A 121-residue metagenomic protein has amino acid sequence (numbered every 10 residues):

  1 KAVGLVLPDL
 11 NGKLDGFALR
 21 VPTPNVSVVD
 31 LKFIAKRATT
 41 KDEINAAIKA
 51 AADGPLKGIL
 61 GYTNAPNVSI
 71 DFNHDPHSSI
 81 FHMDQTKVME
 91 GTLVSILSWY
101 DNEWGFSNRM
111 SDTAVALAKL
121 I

Functional and structural regions predicted by a protein language model:
K1-L93: C-terminal substrate-binding/catalytic lobe of Rossmann-fold NAD(P)-dependent oxidoreductases
N73-I121: NAD(P)-dependent Rossmann-like dehydrogenase/reductase catalytic/cofactor-binding core
